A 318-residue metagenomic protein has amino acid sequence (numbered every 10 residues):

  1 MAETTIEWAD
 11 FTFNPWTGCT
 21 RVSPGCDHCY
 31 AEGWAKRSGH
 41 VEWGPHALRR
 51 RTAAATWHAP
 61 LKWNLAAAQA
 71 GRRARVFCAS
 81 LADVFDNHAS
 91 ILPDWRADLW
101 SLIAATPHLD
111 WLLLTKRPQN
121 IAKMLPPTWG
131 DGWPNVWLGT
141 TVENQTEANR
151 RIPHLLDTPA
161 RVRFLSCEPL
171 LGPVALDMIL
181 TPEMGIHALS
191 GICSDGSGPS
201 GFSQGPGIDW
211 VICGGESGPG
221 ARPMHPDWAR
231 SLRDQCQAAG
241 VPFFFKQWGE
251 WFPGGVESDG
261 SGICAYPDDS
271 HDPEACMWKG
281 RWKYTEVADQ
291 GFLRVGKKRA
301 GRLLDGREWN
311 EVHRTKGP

Functional and structural regions predicted by a protein language model:
M1-T17, V41, D157, D177-P318: Auxiliary Fe-S-binding modules of radical SAM enzymes
M1-V22, D27-V136, Q145-A148, D177-G185 (+1 more regions): Conserved Radical SAM active-site core
C26, C78, L113, L155 (+3 more regions): Conserved, mostly hydrophobic/aromatic
L81-D83, K116-P118, T141-Q145, E168-G172 (+2 more regions): Active-site beta-loop-alpha junctions enriched in small/polar residues
L81-I91, G139-T140, C213-R222: Surface-exposed cleft-lining segments at the edges of enzyme active sites
W95-L102, R151-H154, W228-L232: A general structural detector for well-ordered alpha-helical segments in enzyme core domains, enriched
A122, E147-N149, L156-R163, A175: Eukaryote-skewed repeat-based solenoidal scaffolds used as protein-protein interaction platforms, primarily
P134-E143, F164-P169, I208-E216: Non-cysteine beta-strand/loop elements that form the S-adenosyl-L-methionine
